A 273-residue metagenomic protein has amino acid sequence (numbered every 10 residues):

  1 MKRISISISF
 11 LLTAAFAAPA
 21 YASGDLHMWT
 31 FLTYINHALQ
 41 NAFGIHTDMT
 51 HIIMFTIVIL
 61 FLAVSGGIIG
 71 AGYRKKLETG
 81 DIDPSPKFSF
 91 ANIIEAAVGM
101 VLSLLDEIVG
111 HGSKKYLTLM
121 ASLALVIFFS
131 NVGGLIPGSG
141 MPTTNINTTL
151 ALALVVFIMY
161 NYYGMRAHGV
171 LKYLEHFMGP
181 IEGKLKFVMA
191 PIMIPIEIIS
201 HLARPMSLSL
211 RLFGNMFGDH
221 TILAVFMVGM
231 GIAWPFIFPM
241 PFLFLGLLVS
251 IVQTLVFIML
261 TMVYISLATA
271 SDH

Functional and structural regions predicted by a protein language model:
K2-S7, A18-H273: Selective transmembrane helix interface/packing segments
S9-A15: Bacterial N-terminal signal peptides
